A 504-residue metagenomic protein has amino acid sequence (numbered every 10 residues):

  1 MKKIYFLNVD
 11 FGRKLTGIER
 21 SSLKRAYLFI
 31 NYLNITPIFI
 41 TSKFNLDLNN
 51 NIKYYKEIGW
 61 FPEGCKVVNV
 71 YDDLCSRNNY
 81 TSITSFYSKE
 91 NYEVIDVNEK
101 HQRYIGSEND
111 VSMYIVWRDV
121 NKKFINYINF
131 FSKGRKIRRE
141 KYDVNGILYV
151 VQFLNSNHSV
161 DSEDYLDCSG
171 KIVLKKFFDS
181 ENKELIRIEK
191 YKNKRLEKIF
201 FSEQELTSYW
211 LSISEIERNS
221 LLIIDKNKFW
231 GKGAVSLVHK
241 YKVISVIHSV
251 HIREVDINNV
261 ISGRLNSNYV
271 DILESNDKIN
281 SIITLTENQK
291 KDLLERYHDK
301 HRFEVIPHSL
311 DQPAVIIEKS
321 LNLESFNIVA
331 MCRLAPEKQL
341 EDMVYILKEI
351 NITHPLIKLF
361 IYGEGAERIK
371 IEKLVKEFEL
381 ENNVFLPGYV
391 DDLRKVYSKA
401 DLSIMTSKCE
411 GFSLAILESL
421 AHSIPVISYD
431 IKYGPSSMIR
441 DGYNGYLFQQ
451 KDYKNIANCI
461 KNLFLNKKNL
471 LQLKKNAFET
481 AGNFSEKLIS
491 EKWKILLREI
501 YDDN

Functional and structural regions predicted by a protein language model:
K232, L265-N266, V270, E274-F303: A short, active-site helix/loop in glycosyltransferases that binds the activated sugar's phosphate group
E254-I257, S309-F326: Acidic anion/phosphate-binding donor-loop and adjacent secondary structure in glycosyltransferase catalytic cores
F326, A330-E349, P355, A366-E372: A conserved mid-protein helix/loop that constitutes part of the nucleotide-sugar donor-binding site
Y389, K408: Aromatic "clamp/platform" in nucleotide-sugar-dependent glycosyltransferases that forms part of the donor/acceptor
R394, D401, S423: A short alpha->beta transition loop at the rim of the catalytic pocket in nucleotide-sugar-dependent
V396, N455, N462, N469-N483 (+2 more regions): A short, well-ordered alpha-helix in the C-terminal region of glycosyltransferases
P425-Y429: Short hydrophobic beta-strand element within catalytic cores of glycosyltransferases and related nucleotide-activated
R440-G442, Y446-Y453, N462-K467: Conserved acidic donor-binding segment of nucleotide-sugar-dependent glycosyltransferases
